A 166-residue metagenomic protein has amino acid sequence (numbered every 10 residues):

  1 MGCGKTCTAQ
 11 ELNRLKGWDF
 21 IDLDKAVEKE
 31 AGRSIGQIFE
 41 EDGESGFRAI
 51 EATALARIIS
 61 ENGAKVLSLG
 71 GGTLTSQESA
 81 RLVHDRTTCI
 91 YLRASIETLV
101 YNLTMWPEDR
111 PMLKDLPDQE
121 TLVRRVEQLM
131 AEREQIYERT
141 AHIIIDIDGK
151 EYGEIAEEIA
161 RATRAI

Functional and structural regions predicted by a protein language model:
C3: ATP-binding Walker
T6: Walker A/P-loop
L15, A131-I166: NTP-dependent small-molecule kinase module
D22-H84, E97: ATP-dependent small-molecule kinase phosphotransfer cores that center on conserved nucleotide phosphate-binding segments
N62, R86-T87, T140-A141: Short, well-ordered alpha-helix to beta-strand connector turns
D85-R133: A glycine- and Lys/Arg-enriched "phosphate-lid" helix/loop adjacent to the NTP-binding pocket of small-molecule kinases
